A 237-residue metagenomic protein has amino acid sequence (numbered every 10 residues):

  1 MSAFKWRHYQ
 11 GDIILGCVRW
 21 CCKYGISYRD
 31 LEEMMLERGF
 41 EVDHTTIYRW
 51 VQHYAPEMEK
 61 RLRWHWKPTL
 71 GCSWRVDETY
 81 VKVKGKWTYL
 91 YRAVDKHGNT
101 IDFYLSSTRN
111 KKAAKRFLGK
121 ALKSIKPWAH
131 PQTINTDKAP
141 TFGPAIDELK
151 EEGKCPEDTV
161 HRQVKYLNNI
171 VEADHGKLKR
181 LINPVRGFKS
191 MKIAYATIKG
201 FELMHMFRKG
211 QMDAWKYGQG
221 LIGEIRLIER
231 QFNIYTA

Functional and structural regions predicted by a protein language model:
M1-K23, G39-D43, Y48, W66-S73 (+1 more regions): Basic, short loop/linker segments at the boundary and entry of helix-turn-helix/winged-helix-like folds
C17, L31, I47, V76-D77 (+10 more regions): Mobile genetic element proteins and their domesticated derivatives, centered on retroelements and DNA transposons
S27-F40: DNA-recognition alpha helix
R49-C72, K150-G153: Short, basic alpha-helical nucleic acid-contact segments in DNA-binding proteins and DNA transaction factors
H53, Y104-P127: Active-site beta-loop-alpha junctions of metal-dependent nucleic acid enzymes, especially the RNase H-like/DDE
K84-T100, N110, L118-L122: Short conserved beta-strand segments at catalytic cores or DNA/RNA-binding microdomains of nucleic-acid binding
K138-K199, W215: Helix-centered, glycine/charged polyanion-binding patches within enzymatic domains that contact phosphate-containing
P184, A196-M204, K209-A237: C-terminal domain-tail junction helix/linker
